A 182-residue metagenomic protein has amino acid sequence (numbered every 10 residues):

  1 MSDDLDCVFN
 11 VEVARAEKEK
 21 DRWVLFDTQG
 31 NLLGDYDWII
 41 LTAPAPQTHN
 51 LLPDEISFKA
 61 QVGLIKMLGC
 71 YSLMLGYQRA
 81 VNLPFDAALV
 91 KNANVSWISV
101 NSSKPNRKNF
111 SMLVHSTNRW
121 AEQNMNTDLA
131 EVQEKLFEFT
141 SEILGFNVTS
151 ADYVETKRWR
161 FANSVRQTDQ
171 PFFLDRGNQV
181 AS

Functional and structural regions predicted by a protein language model:
M1, I40-T42, L75, V114 (+1 more regions): Generic structural signal for small/hydrophobic residues in well-ordered secondary structure, especially within
M1-V8: A structural motif corresponding to the C-terminal end of an alpha-helix and its immediate exit/capping segment
L5, Y36-D37, G177: Short, well-ordered alpha-helix to beta-strand connector turns
F9-V24: A conserved short coil-to-beta-strand element within the FAD-binding core of flavoproteins
L25-Q29: Short beta-strand segments that buttress and anchor functional surface loops
N31-F85, F146-T149: Central helical "cap/lid" subdomain
M74-M125, K135-G145: Active-site substrate-recognition segment that forms the wall of the catalytic cavity or substrate channel
E134, F139-N178: Flavin (FAD/FMN) cofactor-binding core of flavoprotein oxidoreductases
